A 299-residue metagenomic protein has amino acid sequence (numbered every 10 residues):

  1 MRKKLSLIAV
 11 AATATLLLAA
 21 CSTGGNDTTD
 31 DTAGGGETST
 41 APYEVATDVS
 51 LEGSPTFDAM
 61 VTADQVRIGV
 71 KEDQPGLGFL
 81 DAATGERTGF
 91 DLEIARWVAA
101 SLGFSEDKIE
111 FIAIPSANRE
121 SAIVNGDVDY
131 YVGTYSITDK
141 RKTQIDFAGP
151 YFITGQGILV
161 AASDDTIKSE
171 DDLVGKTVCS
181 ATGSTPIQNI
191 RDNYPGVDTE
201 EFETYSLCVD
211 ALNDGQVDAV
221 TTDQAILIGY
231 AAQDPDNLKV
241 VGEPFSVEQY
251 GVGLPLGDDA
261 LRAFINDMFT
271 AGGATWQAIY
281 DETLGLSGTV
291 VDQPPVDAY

Functional and structural regions predicted by a protein language model:
T15-A20: C-terminal motif of bacterial Sec signal peptides marking the signal peptidase cleavage site
S22, G36-L51, D164, S184 (+1 more regions): Extended ligand-binding regions for polar small-molecule ligands
D31, S39-Y130: Extracytoplasmic small-molecule ligand-binding "clamshell" domains of the periplasmic binding protein/Venus flytrap
P75, R87-L102, Y135-S136, T154-V209 (+3 more regions): Bilobed "Venus flytrap"/periplasmic-binding protein-like clamshell domains and structurally analogous long
D107-D172: Acidic, polar ligand-binding/catalytic clefts
I109-S121, D165-T166, E200-D210, D214 (+1 more regions): Short helix-initiation/N-cap motifs at beta->coil->alpha
T134-T143, R191, N213-V247: A ligand-binding cleft/hinge motif common to bilobed small-molecule-binding domains
F152-V160, Q224, I228-F269, G288-Y299: Periplasmic-binding protein-like
